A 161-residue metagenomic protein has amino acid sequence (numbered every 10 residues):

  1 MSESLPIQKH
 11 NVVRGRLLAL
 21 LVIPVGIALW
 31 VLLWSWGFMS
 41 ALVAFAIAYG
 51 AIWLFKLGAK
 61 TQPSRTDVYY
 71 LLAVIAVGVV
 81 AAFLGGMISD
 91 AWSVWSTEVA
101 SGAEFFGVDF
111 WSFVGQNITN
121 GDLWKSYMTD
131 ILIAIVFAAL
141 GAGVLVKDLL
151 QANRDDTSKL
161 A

Functional and structural regions predicted by a protein language model:
M1-K9, V13, R154-A161: Low-complexity, intrinsically disordered extramembrane tails and loops of integral membrane proteins
R16-L21, L42, V68-A73: Hydrophobic alpha-helical transmembrane segments
L20-S35: Membrane-embedded alpha-helical segments in integral membrane proteins
G26, W30, I47, A51 (+2 more regions): Alpha-helical transmembrane segments of multipass membrane proteins
S35-F45, I131: Structural signature of hydrophobic alpha-helical transmembrane segments
V43-P63, Y70: Canonical alpha-helical transmembrane segments
Y69-W95: Hydrophobic alpha-helical membrane-insertion segments
M87-A161: C-terminal binding/interaction regions
